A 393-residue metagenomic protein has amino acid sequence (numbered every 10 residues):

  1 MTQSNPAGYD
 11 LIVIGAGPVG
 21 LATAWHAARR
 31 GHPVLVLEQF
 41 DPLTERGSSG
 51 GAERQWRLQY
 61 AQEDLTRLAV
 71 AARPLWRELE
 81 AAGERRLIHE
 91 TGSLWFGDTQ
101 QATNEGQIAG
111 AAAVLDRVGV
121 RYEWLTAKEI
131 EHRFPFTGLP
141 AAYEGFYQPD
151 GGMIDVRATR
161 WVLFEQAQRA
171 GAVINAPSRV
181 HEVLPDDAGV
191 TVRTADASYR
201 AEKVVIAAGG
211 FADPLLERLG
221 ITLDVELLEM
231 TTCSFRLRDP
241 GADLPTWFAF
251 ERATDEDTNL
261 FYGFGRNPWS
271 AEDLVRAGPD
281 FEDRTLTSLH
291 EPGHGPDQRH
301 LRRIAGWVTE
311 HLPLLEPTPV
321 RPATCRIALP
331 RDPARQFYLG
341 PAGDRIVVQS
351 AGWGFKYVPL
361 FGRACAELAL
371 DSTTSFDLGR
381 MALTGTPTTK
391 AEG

Functional and structural regions predicted by a protein language model:
L11-L35: N-terminal Rossmann-like FAD-binding beta1-loop-alpha1 element of flavoenzymes
I12-I14, Y199-F211, G362: Short hydrophobic core segments
V19, P42, F211: Conserved Rossmann-like nucleotide-cofactor binding loop
W25-R29, E84-E90, S198, G210-D344: Active-site substrate-recognition segment that forms the wall of the catalytic cavity or substrate channel
R29-S48: Glycine-rich FAD pyrophosphate-binding loop
E53-R133, L260-F261: Dinucleotide-binding Rossmann-like beta1-alpha1 core, especially the glycine-rich loop that anchors the ADP
E78, Q100-A170, N175-A176, E182-A188: Flavin (FAD/FMN) cofactor-binding and adjacent substrate-gating region of FAD-dependent oxidoreductase domains
W307-G393: C-terminal catalytic lobe of FAD-dependent flavoproteins
